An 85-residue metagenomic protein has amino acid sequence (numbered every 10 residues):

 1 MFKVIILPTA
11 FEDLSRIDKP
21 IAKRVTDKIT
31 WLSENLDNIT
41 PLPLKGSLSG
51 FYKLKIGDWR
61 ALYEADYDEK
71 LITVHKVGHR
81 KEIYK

Functional and structural regions predicted by a protein language model:
M1-K55, Y67-T73, Y84-K85: Basic, Lys/Arg-enriched alpha-helical interface segments
D58: Glycine-rich phosphate-binding loop
A61: NAD-dependent ADP-ribosyltransferases
V77-E82: Short beta-strand-loop-alpha-helix junction that forms the active-site gateway of nucleic-acid-processing nucleases
